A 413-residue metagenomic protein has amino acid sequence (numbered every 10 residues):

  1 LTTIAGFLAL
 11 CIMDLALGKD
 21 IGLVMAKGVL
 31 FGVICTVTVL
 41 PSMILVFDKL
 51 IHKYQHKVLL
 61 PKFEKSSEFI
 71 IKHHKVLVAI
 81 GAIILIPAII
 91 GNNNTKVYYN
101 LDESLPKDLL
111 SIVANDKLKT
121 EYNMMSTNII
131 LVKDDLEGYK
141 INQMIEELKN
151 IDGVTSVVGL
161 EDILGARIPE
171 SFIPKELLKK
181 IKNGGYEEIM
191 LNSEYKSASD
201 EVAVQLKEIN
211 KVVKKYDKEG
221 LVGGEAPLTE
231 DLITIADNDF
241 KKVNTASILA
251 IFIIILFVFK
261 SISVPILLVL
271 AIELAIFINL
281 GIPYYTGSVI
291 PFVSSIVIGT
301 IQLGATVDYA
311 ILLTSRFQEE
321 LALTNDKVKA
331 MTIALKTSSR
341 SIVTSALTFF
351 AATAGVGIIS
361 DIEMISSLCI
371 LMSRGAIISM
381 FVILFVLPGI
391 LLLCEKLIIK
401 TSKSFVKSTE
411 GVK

Functional and structural regions predicted by a protein language model:
L1-Y99, K214-K413: Membrane-embedded transmembrane helical bundles of large multi-pass transporters/channels
K96-V264, L270-V289: Structured non-transmembrane domains adjacent to transmembrane bundles in polytopic membrane proteins
